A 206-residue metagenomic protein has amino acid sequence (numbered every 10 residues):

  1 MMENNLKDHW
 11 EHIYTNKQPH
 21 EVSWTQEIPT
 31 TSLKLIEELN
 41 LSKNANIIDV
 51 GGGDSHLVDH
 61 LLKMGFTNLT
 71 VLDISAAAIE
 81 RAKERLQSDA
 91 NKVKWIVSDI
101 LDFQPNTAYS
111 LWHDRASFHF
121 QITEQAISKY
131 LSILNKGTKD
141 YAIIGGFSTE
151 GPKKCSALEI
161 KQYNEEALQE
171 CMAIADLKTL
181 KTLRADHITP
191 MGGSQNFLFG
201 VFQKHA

Functional and structural regions predicted by a protein language model:
M2-T107, Q121-A206: Class I (Rossmann-like) S-adenosyl-L-methionine-dependent methyltransferase catalytic domain, capturing the SAM-binding
S110: Conserved active-site beta-strand-loop modules that form the wall/rim of enzyme catalytic pockets and either contain
H113: A conserved beta-strand element that flanks and buttresses the S-adenosyl-L-methionine
A116-F120: Short catalytic micro-motifs in class I SAM-dependent methyltransferases
